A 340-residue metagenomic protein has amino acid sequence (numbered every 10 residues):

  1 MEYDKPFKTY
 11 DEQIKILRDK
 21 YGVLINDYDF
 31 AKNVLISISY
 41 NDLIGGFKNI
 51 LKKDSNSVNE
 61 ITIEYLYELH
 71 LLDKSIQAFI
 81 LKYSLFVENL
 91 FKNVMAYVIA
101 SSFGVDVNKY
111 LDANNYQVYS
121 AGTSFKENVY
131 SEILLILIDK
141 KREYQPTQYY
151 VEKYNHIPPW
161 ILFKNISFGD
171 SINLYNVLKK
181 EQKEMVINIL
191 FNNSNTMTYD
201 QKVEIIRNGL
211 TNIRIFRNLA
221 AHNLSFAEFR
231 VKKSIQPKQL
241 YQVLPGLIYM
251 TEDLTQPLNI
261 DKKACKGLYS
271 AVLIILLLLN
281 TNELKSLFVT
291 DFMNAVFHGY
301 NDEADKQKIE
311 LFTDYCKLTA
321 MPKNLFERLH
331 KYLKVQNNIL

Functional and structural regions predicted by a protein language model:
M1-I215, A227-L340: Extended intrinsically disordered or low-complexity regions, especially N/C-terminal cytosolic tails and loops, rather
N223: Acidic/aromatic/glycine-rich contiguous surface patches that form carbohydrate-binding/processing clefts and analogous
